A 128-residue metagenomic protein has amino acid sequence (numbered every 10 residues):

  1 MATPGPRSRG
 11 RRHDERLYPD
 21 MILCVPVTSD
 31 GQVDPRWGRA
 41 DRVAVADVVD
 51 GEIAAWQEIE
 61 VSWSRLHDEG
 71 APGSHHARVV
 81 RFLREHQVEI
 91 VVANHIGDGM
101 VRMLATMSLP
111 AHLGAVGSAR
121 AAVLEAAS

Functional and structural regions predicted by a protein language model:
A2-R78, E85, A105, A111-S128: Non-catalytic interface/targeting segments
G73, A93-N94: Short alpha-helix boundary/capping motifs
Q87, H95, S108: Conserved functional loop/turn residues at catalytic and ligand-binding sites
N94-H95, G114: Structural motif
I96-V101: Short, glycine/polar-rich helix-capping loops at beta-to-alpha or helix-loop-helix junctions that flank or form
